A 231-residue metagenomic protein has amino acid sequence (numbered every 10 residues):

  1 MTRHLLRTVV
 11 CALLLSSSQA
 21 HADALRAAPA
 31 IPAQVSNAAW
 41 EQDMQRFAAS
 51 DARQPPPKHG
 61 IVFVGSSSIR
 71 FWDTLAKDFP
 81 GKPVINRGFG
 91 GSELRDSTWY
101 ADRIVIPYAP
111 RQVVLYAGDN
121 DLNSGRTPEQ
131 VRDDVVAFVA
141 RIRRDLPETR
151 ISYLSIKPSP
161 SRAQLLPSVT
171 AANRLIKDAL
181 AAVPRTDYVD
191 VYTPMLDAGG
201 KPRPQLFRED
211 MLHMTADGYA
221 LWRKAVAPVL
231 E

Functional and structural regions predicted by a protein language model:
M1-F63, D73, K77-D78: N-terminal secretory targeting modules
Q54-K58, D78-F79, I106-Y108, R144-D145 (+1 more regions): Extracellular/periplasmic catalytic domains that process cell-envelope and extracellular macromolecules
F63, V84-N86, Y188: Conserved beta-strand scaffold positions in the cores of enzyme catalytic domains, especially in NTP/NDP-utilizing
I69-I85, L94-R132, S152, I156-P160: Oxyanion-hole/transition-state-stabilizing segment in secreted/luminal serine hydrolases and related acyltransferases
P128-F138, S168-N173: Charged helix-capping and loop-helix junction motifs
L146-R150: A short helix->loop->beta-strand "cap" motif at the edges of active sites that frequently abuts
P160-E231: Catalytic His-Asp segment of secreted/periplasmic serine-dependent ester chemistry enzymes
